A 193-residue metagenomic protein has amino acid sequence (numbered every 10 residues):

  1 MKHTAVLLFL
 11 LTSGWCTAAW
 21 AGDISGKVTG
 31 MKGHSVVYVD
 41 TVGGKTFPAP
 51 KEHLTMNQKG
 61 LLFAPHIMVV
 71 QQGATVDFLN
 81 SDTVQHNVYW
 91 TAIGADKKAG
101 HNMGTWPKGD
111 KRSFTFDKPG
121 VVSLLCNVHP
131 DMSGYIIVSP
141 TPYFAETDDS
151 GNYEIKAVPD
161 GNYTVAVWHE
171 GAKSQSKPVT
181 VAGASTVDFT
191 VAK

Functional and structural regions predicted by a protein language model:
M1-A5: Positively charged n-region of N-terminal signal peptides that target proteins for export
V6-W15: Bacterial N-terminal signal peptides
W20-K193: Extracytoplasmic copper-binding redox domains, predominantly the cupredoxin/blue-copper superfamily
